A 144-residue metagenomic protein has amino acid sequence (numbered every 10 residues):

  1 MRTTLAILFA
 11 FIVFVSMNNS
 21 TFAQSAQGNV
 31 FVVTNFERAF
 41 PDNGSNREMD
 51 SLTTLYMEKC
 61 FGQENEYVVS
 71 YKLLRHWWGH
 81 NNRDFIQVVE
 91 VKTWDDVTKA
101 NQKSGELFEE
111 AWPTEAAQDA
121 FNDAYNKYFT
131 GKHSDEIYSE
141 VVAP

Functional and structural regions predicted by a protein language model:
M1-Q27: Bacterial Sec-dependent N-terminal signal peptides
S20-D84, E90-E109, N122-P144: Short S/T/G/P-rich N-terminal loop/turn motif that feeds into the first structured element of a domain
Y67, E115-Q118: Residue-level signal for alpha-helical context at structural boundaries
E109-E115: Charged, solvent-exposed helices and adjacent loops that form client-binding or oligomerization surfaces
